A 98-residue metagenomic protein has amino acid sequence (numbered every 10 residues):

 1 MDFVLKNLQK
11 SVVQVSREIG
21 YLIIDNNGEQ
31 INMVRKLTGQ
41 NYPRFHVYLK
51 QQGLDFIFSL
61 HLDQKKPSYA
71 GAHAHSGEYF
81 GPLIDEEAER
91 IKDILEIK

Functional and structural regions predicted by a protein language model:
M1-V34, T38: Negatively charged, low-complexity tracts enriched in Asp/Glu with abundant Ser/Thr
N41-H46: Short, surface-exposed coil-to-beta transition loops
Y48-K98: C-terminal basic regulatory modules in eukaryotic proteins
